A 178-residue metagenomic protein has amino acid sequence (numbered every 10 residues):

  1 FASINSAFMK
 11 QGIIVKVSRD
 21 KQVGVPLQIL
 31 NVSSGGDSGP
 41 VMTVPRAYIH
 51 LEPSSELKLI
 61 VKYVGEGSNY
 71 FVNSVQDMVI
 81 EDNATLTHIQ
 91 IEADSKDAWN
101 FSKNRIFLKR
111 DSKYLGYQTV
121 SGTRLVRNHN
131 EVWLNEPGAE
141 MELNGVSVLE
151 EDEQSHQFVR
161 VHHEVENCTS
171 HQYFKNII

Functional and structural regions predicted by a protein language model:
F1-I178: Conserved beta-strand/loop scaffold segments within soluble protein domains that form the structured core and edges
